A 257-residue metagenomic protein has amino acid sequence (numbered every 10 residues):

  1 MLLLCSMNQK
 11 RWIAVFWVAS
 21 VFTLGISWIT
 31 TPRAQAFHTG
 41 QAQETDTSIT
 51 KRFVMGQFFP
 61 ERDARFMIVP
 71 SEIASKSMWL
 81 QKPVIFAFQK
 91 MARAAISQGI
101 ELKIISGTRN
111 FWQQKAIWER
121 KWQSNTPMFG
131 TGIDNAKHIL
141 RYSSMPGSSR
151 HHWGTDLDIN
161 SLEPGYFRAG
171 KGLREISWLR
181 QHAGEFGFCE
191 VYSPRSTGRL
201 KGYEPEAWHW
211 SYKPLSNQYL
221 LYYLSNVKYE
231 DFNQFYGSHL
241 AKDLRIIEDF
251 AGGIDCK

Functional and structural regions predicted by a protein language model:
C5-W17: N-terminal Sec-pathway targeting helices
F16-S27: Bacterial N-terminal signal peptides
G25-K257: Extracytoplasmic cell-surface/polysaccharide-interacting catalytic and binding patches
